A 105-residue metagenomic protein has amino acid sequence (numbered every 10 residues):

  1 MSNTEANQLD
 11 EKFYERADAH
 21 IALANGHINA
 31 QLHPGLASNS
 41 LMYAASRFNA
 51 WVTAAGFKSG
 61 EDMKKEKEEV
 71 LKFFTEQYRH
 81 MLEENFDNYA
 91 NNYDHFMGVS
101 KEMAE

Functional and structural regions predicted by a protein language model:
S2-E105: Solvent-exposed interaction surfaces and binding hotspots enriched for charged
